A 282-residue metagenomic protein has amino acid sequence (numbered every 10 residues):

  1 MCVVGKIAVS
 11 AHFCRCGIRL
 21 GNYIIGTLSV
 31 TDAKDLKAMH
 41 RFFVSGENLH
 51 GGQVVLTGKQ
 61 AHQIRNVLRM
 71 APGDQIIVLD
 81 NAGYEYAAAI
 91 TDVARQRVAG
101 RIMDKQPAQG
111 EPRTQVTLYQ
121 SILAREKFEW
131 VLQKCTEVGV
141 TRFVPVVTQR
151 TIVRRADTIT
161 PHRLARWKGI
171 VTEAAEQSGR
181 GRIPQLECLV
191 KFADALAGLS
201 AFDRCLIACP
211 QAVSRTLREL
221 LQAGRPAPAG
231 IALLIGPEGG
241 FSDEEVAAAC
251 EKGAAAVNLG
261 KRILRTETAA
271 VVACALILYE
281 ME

Functional and structural regions predicted by a protein language model:
V9, F13, I18-P107, T158: N-terminal positively charged helical leader segments and presequences
I24, M103, P107-I207: RNA substrate-binding interface of SAM-dependent RNA methyltransferases
V54-L56, R113-T117, A229-A232, E251-L259: Glycine/charged-rich beta-loop-alpha catalytic/anionic-binding loops adjacent to active sites
G73, C135, V171, A249 (+1 more regions): Residue-level signal for inorganic ion chemistry
T160-L164, G224, A275-I277: Short, hinge-like loop/turn segments at secondary-structure boundaries
I207-G240, E245, A255-V257: Active-site/ligand-binding-proximal alpha/beta "capping" segment
D243-E282: Structured adenosyl-cofactor binding patch, chiefly the S-adenosyl-L-methionine
